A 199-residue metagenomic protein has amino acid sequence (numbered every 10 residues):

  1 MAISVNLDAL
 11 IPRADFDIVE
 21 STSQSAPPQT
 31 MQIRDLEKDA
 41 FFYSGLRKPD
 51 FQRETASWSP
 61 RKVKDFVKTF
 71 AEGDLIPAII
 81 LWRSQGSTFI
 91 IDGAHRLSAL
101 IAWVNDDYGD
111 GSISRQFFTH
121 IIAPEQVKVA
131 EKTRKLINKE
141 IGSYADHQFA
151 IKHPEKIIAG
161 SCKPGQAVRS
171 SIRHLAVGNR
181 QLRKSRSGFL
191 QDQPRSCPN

Functional and structural regions predicted by a protein language model:
M1-F42: N-terminal leader/domain-start detector
V19-Q29, Q52-N199: Basic- and aromatic-enriched surface patches that contact anionic nucleotides/nucleic acids
I33-G45, A159-Q166: Short, compositionally biased low-complexity segments
